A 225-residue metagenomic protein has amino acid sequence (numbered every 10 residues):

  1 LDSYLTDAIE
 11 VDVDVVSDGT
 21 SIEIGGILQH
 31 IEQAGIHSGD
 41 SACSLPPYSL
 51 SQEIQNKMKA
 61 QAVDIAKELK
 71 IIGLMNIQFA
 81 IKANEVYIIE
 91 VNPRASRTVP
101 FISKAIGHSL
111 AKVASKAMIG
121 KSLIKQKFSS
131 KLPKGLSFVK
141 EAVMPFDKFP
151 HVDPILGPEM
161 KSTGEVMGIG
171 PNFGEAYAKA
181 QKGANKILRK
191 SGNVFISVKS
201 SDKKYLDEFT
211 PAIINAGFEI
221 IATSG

Functional and structural regions predicted by a protein language model:
L1-K190, S197-S200: ATP-dependent carboxylate activation and anion-phosphoryl transfer catalytic cores that bind Mg-ATP to form
A60, D207, S224-G225: Residue-level marker for well-ordered alpha-helical positions
K186, S191-N193, V198-K203, D207 (+1 more regions): Glycine- and Gly-Pro-enriched alpha-helical subdomains that act as flexible, kink-prone "lid/hinge" or packing modules
G217-G225: Short internal beta-strands
